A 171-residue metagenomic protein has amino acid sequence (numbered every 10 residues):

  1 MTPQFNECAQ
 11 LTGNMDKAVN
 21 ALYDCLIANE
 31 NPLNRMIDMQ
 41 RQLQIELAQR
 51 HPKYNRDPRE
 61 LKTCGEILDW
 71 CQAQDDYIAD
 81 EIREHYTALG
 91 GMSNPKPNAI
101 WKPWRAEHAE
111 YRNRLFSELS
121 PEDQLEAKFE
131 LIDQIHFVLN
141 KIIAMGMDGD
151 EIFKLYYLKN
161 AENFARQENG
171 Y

Functional and structural regions predicted by a protein language model:
M1-Y171: Flexible "arm" and connector segments at domain edges
